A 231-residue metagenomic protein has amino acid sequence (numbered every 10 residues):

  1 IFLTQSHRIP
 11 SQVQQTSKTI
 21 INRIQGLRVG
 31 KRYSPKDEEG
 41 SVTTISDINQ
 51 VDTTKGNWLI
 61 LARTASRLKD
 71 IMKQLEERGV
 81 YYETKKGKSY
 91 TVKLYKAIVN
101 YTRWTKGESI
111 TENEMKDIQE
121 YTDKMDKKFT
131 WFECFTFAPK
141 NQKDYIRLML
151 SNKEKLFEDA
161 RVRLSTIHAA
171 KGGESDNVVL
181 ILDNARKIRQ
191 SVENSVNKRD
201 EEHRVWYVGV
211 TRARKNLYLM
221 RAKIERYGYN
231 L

Functional and structural regions predicted by a protein language model:
I1-L231: The feature marks helicase ATPase cores and/or their adjacent C-terminal helical subdomains in SF1/SF2/AAA+ helicases
